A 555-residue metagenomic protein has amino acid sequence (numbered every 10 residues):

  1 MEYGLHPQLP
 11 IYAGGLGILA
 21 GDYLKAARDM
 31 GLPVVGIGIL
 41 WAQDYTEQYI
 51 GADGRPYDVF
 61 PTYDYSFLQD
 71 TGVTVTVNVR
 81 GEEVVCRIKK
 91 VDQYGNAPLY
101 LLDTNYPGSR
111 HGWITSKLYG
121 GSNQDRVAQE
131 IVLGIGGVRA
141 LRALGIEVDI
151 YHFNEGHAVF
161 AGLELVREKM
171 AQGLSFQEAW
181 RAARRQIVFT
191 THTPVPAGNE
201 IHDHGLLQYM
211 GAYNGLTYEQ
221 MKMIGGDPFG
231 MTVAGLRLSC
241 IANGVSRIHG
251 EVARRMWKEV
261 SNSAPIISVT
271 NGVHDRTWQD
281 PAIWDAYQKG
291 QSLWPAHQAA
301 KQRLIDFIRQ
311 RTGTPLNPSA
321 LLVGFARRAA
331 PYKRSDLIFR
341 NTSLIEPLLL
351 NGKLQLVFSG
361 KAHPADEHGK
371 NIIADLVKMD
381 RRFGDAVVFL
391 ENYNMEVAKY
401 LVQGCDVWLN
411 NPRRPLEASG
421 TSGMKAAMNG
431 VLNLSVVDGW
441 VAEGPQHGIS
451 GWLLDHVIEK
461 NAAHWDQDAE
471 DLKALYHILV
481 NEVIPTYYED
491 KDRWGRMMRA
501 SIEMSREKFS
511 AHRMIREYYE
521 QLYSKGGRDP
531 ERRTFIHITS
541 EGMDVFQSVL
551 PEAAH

Functional and structural regions predicted by a protein language model:
M1-A554: Catalytic cores of carbohydrate-active enzymes across secretory and cytosolic contexts
